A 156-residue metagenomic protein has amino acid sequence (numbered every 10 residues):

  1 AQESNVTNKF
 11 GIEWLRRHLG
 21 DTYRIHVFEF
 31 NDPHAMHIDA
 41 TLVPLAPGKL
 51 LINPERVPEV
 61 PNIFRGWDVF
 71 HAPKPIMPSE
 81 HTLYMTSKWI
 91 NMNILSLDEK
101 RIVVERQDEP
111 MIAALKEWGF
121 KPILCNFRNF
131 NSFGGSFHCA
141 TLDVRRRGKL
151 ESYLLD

Functional and structural regions predicted by a protein language model:
A1-D156: Histidine/cysteine-enriched polar flanking segments
